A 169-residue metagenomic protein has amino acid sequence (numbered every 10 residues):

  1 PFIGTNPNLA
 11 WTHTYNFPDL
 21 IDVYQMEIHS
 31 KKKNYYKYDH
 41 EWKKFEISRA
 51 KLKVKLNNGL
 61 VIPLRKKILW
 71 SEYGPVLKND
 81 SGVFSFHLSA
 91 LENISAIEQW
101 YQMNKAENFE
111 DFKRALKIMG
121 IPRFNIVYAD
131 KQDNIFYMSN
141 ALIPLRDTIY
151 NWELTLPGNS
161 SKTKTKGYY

Functional and structural regions predicted by a protein language model:
P1-Y169: Mature extracytoplasmic enzyme cores
